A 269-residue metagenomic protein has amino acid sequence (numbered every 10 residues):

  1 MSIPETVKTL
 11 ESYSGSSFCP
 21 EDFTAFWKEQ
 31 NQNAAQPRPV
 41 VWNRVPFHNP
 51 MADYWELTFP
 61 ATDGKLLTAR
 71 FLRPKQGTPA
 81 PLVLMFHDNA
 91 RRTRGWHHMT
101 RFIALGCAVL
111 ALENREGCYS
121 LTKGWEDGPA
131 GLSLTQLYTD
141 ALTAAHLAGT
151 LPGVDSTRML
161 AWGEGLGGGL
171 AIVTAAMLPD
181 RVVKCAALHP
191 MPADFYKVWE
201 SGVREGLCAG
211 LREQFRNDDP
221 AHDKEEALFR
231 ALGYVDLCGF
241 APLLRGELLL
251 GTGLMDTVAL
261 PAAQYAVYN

Functional and structural regions predicted by a protein language model:
M1-A52: N-terminal targeting or regulatory segments adjacent to alpha/beta-hydrolase or S9 domains
N33-G77: N-terminal cap/lid segment of alpha/beta-hydrolase-fold proteins
R94-T139: Cap/lid segment of the alpha/beta-hydrolase catalytic domain
W125-G165: Gly/Ser-rich "nucleophile elbow"/oxyanion-hole loop immediately N-terminal to the catalytic nucleophile in hydrolases
V173-H222: Hydrolase active-site cap/lid region
L243-L244, L250-T252: Short beta-strand/loop motif that positions the catalytic acidic residue of the alpha/beta-hydrolase fold
G246, L260-Y268: Short alpha-helix in the alpha/beta-hydrolase fold that links the catalytic acid
L254-A259: Acidic catalytic loop of the alpha/beta-hydrolase fold
